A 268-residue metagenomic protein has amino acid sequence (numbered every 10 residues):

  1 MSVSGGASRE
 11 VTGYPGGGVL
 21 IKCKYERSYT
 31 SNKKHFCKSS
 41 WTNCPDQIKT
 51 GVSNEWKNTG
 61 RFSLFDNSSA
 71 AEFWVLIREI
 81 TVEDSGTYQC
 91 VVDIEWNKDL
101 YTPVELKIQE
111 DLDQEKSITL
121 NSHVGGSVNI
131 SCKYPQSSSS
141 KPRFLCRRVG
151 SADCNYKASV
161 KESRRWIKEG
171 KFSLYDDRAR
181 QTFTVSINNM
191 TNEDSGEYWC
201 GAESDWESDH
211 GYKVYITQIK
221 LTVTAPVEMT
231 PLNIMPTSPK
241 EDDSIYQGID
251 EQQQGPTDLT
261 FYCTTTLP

Functional and structural regions predicted by a protein language model:
M1-R9, L106-E115, T266-P268: N-terminal Sec-dependent signal peptide, specifically the hydrophobic helical h-region
G13-L20, Y29-S31, S68-E72, I80-C90 (+4 more regions): Solvent-exposed loop/turn motifs of extracellular immunoglobulin-like beta-sandwich domains
C23, F36-C37, Y88-C90, C132 (+2 more regions): Core motif of extracellular immunoglobulin-like domains
R27-R61, S137-E169: N-terminal V-set
S63-N67, F172-D177: Extended, solvent-exposed segments with strong compositional bias
E83, T87-D111, T191-E193, E197-V227: Extracellular/luminal immunoglobulin-like beta-sandwich modules
E110-N121, G125, A225-T230: Extracellular/luminal ectodomains of metazoan preproproteins built from arrays of small disulfide-bonded modules
V227-P268: Intrinsically disordered cytoplasmic signaling tails of single-pass cell-surface receptors
